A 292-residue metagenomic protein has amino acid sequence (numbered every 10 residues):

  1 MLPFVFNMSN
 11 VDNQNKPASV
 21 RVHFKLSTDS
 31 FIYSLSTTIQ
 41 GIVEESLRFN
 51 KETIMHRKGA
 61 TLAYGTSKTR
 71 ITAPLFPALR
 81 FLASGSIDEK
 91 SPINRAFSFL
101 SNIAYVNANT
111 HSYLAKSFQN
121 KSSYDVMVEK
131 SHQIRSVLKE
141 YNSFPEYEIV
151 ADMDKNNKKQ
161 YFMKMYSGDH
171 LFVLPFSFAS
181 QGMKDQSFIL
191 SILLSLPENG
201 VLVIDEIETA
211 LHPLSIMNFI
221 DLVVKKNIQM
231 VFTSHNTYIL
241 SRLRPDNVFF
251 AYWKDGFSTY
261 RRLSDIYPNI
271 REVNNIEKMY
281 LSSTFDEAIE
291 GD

Functional and structural regions predicted by a protein language model:
M1-N7, Q186-I192, T233: Phosphate-binding glycine-rich loops of NTP-binding sites
M1-S36: Conserved P-loop NTP-binding catalytic core
R21, D29-A151: Electropositive, glycine-dotted interaction segments that contact anionic polymers or phosphate-rich ligands
V22-T28, F49, M165-H170, W253: Short acidic, glycine-rich loop/turn motifs
S30-I32, L171-L174, S258: Short, mixed charged/polar active-site loops that provide acid/base catalysis or chelate metal/phosphate cofactors
S36-I42, G59-L62, F176-G182, S264-P268: A short, sequence-level motif marking secondary-structure junctions
S143, M217-D292: C-terminal lobe/lid and adjacent interdomain/linker elements of RecA-like ASCE P-loop ATPase modules
K158-L194, V201, I207-P213: Conserved ABC ATPase signature
